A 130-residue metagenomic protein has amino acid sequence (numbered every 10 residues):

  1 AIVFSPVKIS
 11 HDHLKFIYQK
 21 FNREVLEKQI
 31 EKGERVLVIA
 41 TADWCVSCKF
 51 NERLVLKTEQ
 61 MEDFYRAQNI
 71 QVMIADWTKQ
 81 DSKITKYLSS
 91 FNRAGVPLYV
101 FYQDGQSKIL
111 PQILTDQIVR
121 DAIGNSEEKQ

Functional and structural regions predicted by a protein language model:
A1-Q130: Proteins that catalyze or organize thiol-disulfide redox chemistry and the adjacent proteostasis machinery handling
